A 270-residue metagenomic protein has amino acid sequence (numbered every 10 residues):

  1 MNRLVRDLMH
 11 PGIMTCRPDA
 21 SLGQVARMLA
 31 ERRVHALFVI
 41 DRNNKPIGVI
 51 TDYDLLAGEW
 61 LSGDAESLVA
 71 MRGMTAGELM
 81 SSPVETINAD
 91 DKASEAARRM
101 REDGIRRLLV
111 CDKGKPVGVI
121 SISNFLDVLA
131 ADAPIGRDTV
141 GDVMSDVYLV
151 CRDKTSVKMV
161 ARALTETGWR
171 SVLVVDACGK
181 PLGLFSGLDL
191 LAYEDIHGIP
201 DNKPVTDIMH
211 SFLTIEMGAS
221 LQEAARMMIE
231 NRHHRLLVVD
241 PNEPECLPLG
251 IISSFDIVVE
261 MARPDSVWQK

Functional and structural regions predicted by a protein language model:
M1-G12, D52-V84, A97, S121-L149 (+5 more regions): Tandem CBS (Bateman) regulatory domains
T15-V34, I40, T86-G104, C111 (+5 more regions): The conserved cystathionine-beta-synthase
L29, L37-Y53, M100, L108-S123 (+4 more regions): A glycine-centered beta-loop-beta connector
K45, K92, K113-K115, K154 (+4 more regions): Context-gated lysine
